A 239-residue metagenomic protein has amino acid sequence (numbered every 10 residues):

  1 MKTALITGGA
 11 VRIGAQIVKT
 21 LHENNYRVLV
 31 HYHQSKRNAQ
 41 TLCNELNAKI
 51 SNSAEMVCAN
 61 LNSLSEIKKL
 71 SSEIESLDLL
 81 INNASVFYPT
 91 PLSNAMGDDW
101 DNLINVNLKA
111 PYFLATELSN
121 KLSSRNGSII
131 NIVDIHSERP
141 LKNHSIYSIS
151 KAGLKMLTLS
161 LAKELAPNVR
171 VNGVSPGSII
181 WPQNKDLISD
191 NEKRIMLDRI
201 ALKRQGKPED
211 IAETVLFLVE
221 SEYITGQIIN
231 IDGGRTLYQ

Functional and structural regions predicted by a protein language model:
A10-V11: Conserved glycine-rich cofactor-binding loop
N83-P89, G233-G234: Conserved NAD(P)H cofactor-binding loop of Rossmann-fold oxidoreductase domains
P91-L92, D99-I104, N184, E192 (+1 more regions): Substrate-binding pocket helix/loop in short-chain dehydrogenase/reductase
A115, S150, T158: Active-site helix of classical SDR
N120, A162-P167: Alpha-helical segment proximal to the catalytic Tyr-Lys
A166-R170, T225-G226: Short, small/polar-rich loop/turn modules that mediate ligand/substrate recognition or access, typified
K207-I231, T236: C-terminal substrate-recognition "lid" of short-chain dehydrogenase/reductases
